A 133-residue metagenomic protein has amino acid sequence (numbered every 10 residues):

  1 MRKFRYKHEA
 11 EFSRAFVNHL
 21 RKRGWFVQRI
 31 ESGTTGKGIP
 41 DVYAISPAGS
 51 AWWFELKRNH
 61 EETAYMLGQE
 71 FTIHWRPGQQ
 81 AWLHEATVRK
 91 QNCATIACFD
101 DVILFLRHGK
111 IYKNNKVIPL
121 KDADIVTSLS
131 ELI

Functional and structural regions predicted by a protein language model:
M1-I133: Catalytic phosphate/metal-binding cores of nucleic-acid and nucleotide-processing enzymes, i.e., regions that mediate
